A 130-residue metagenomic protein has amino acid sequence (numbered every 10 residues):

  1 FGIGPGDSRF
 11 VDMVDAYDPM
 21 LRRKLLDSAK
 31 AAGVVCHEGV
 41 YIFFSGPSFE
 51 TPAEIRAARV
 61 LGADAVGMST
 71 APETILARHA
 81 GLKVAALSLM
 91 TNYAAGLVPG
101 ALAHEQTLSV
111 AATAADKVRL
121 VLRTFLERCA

Functional and structural regions predicted by a protein language model:
F1-Y93, V98, E105-A130: Glycine-rich phosphate- or other oxyanion-binding loops that anchor nucleotides, phosphorylated ligands
